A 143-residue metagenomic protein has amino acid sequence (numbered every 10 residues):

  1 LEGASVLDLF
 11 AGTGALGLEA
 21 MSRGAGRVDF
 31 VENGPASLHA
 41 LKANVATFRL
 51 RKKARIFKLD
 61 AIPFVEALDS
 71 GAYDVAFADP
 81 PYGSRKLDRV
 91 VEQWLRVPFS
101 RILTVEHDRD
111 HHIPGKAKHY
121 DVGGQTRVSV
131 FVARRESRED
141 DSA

Functional and structural regions predicted by a protein language model:
L1-A143: Class I S-adenosyl-L-methionine-dependent methyltransferase catalytic core
